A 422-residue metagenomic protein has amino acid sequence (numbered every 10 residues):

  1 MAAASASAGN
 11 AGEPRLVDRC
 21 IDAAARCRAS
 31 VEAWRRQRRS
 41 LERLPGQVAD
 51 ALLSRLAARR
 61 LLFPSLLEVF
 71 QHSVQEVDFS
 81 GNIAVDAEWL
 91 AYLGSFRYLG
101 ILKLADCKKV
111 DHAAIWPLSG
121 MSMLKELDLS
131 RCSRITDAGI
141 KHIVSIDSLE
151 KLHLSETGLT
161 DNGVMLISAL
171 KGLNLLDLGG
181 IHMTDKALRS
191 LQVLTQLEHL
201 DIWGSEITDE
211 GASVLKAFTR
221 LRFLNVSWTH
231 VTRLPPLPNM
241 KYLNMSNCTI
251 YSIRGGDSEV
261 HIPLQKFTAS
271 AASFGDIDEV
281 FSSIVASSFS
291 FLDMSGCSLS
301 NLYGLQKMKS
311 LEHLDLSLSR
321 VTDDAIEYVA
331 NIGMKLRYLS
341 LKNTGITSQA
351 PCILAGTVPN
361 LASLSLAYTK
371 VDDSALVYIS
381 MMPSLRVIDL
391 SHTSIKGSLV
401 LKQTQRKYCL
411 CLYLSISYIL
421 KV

Functional and structural regions predicted by a protein language model:
M1-A84, E88-W89, S95-I101: Cullin-RING E3 adaptor/co-adaptor recruitment helices
A58-E156, T160, M165-I167: Alpha-solenoid helical-repeat scaffolds
D106, L124, R131-S133, G139-V422: Core solenoid repeat modules with strong leucine/isoleucine-rich periodicity, prominently canonical LRR arrays but also
